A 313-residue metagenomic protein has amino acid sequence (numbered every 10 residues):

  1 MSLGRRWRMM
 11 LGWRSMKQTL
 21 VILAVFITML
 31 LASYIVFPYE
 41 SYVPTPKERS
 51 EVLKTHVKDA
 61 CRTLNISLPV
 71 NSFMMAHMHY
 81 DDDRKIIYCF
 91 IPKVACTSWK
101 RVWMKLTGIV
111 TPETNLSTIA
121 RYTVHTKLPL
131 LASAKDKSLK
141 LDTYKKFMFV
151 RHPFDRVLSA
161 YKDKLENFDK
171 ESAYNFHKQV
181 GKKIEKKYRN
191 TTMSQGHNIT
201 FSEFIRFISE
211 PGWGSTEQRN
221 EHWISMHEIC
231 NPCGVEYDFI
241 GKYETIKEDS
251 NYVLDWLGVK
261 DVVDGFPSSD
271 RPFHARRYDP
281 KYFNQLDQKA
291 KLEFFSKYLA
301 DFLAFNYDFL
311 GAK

Functional and structural regions predicted by a protein language model:
S2-K313: Membrane-interface amphipathic segments in extracytoplasmic regions
